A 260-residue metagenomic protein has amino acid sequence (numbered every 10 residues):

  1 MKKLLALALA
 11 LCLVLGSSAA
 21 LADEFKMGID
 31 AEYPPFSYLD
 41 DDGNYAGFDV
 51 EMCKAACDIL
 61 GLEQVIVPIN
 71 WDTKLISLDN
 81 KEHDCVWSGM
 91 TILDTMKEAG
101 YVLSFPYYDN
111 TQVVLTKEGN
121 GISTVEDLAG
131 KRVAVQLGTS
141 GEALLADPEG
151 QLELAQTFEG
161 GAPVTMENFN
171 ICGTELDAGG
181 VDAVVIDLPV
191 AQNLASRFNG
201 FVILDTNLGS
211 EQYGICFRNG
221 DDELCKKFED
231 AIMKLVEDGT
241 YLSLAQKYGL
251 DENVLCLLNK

Functional and structural regions predicted by a protein language model:
E24-G47: Short glycine-rich His-centered loop
A31, Y108-T116, L188, Q192-M233 (+1 more regions): Periplasmic-binding protein-like
L39, C53-L62, G141-T165, A195-F198: Ligand-binding cleft/hinge of the Venus flytrap
V50-I59, I122, E126-D127, K131-S140 (+2 more regions): Extended ligand-binding regions for polar small-molecule ligands
K54, D58, E63-D127, N207: Acidic, polar ligand-binding/catalytic clefts
L62-E63, D79-S88, K131-R132, V164 (+3 more regions): Alpha-to-beta junction loops
V65-S77, E159-T174, A178, E211: Short helix-initiation/N-cap motifs at beta->coil->alpha
T73-I76, G89-E98, L145-P148, T174-G209: A ligand-binding cleft/hinge motif common to bilobed small-molecule-binding domains
